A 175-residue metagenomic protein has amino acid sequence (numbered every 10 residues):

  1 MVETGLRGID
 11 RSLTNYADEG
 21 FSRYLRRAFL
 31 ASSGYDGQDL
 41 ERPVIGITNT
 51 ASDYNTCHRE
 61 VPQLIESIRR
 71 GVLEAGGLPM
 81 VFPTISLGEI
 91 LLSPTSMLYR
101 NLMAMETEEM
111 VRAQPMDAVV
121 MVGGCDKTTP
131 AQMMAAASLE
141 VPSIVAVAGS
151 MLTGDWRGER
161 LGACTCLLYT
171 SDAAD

Functional and structural regions predicted by a protein language model:
V2-D39: N-terminal amphipathic/basic leader segments beginning at the initiator methionine
R7-T14, I45-S52, F82-P94: Gly-rich Lys/Arg/Thr-decorated short loops/hinges at beta-loop-alpha junctions or inter-strand turns that position
R26-A31, L78-M121: Glycine-rich oxoanion-binding loops at beta->alpha junctions
S52-G76, V81: Glycine-rich phosphate/diphosphate-binding loop of Rossmann-like nucleotide-binding domains
T56-C57, C125-M133, T153-D155: Short glycine/serine/threonine-rich phosphate/pyrophosphate-binding segments that cradle anionic phosphate groups
V111-Q132, S143-V147: A short, small-residue-rich loop immediately preceding and capping a beta-strand
S138-G158: Short, acidic/small-residue loops that bind anionic groups at enzyme active sites
Y169-D175: Conserved small/polar residues in nucleotide/adenosyl-binding loops
